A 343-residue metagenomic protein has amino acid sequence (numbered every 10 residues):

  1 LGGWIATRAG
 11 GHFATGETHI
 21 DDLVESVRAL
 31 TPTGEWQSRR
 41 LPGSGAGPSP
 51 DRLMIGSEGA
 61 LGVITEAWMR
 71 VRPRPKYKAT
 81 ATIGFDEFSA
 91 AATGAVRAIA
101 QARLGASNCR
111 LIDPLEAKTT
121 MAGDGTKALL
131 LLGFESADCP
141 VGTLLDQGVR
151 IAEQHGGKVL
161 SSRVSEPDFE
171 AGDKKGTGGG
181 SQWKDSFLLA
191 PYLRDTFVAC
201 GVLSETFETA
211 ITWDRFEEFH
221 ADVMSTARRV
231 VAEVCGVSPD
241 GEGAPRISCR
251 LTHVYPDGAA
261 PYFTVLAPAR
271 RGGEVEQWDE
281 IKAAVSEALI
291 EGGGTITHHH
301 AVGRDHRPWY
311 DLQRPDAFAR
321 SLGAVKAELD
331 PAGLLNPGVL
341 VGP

Functional and structural regions predicted by a protein language model:
L1-R110: FAD-binding subdomain of flavoenzyme oxidoreductases
G10, T65-A67, F219-H220, R307 (+1 more regions): Short hydrophobic alpha-helical segments that form membrane-spanning helices or hydrophobic packing faces of helical
E25-S44, A269-E280, R304-Q313: A short, flexible low-complexity segment enriched in Lys/Arg and Gly/Pro that occurs in N-terminal basic tails
W36-Q37, A106-N108, K158-S161, T297 (+1 more regions): Acidic/polar loop patches that form or flank catalytic/metal-binding clefts of enzymes that bind anionic ligands
P73, A79-E87, A92-A284, A288 (+1 more regions): C-terminal substrate-recognition/cap domain of FAD-linked oxidoreductases
L115, V254, I296, A301-P308: Small/polar glycine-rich anion-binding or flexible loop at a beta-alpha turn
G303-P343: Activity-critical C-terminal alpha-helical subdomain
